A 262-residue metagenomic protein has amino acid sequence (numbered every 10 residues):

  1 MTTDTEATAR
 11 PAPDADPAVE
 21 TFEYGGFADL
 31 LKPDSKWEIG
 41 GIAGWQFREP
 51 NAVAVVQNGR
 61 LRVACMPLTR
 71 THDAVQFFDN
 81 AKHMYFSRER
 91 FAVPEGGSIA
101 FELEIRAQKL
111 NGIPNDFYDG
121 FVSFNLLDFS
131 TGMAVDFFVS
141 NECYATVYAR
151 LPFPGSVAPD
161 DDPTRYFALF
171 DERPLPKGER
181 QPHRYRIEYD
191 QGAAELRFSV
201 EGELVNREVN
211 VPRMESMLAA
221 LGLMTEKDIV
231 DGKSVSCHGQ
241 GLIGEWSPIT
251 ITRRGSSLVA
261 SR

Functional and structural regions predicted by a protein language model:
T2-E49, A260-R262: Extracellular carbohydrate-recognition regions
A18-F22, S98, Q108-P114, R213-R262: Ligand-recognition surfaces built from glycine- and aromatic
A52-V157: Secretory/extracellular carbohydrate-interaction modules and structurally similar beta-sandwich "look-alikes"
F138-S140, E188-G192: Short beta-strand micro-motifs enriched in acidic
G155-R184: Short, aromatic/His-centered strand-loop micro-motif at the edge of beta-sheets
Q181-Y189, L196-F198: Short tryptophan-centered beta-strand motifs in secreted/extracellular beta-sheet-rich domains of glycan-recognition
S199-E203: Short strand-turn-strand beta-turns centered on an Asx-Gly dipeptide
